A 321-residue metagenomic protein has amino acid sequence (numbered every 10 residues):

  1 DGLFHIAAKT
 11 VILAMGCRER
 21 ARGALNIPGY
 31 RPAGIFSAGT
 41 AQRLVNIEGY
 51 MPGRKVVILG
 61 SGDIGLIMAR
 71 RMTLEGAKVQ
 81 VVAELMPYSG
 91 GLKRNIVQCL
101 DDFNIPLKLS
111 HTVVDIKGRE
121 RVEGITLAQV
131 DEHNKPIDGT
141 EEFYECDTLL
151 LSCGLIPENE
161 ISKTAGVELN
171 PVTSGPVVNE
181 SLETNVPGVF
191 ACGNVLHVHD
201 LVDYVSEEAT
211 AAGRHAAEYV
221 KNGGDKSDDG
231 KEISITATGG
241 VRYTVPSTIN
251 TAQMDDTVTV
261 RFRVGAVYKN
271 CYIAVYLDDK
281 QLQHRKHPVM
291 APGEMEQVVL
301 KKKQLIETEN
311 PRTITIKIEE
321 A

Functional and structural regions predicted by a protein language model:
D1-K55, D131-G139, L150, V177-V178: FAD-binding core/adjacent interface of flavoenzyme oxidoreductases
D1-R18, V57, I64, I116-R121 (+1 more regions): Feature captures the FAD/FMN-dependent oxidoreductase FAD-binding
L13, I35-V45, D147-H199: FAD-site-proximal beta/loop scaffold in flavoenzymes
R18-E19, G62-I64, I156, L196: Residue-level detector of alpha-helix initiation sites
A33, G39-S89: Rossmann-like NAD(P)H-binding beta-loop-alpha module
P52-K55, S110, V186: Phosphate-coordination loops involved in phosphoryl transfer and adenosine-cofactor binding
T73-E160, D256-V289: A Rossmann-like FAD-binding core segment of flavoenzymes
D203, A211, H215-R285: Mid-to-C-terminal Rossmann-like scaffold of FAD/NAD(P)H-dependent oxidoreductases
